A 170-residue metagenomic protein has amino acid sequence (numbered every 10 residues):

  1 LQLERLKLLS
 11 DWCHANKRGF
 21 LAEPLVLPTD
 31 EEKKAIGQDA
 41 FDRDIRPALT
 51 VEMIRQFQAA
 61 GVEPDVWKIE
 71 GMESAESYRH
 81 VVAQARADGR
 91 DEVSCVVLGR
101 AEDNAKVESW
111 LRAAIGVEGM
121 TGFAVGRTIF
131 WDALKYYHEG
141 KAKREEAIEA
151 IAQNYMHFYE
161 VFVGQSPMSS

Functional and structural regions predicted by a protein language model:
L1-G19, L27-D91, W110-R112, G116-G119: Alpha/beta enzyme core
V26-P28, T128-I129: Conserved beta-strand edge residues that scaffold enzyme active sites
I69-M168: Catalytic-face loop-and-helix region of soluble metabolic enzyme cores
